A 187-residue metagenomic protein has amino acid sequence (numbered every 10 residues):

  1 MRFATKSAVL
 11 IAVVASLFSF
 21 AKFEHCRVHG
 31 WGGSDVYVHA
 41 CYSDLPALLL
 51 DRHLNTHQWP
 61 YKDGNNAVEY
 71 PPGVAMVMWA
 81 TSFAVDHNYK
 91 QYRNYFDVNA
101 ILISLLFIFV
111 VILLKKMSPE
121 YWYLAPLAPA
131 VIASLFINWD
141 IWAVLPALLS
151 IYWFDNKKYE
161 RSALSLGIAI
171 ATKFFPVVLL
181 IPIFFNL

Functional and structural regions predicted by a protein language model:
M1, D155-L164, N186-L187: Membrane-interface junctions at the ends of membrane-embedded or membrane-associated helices
M1-S118: TM-lumen/periplasm interface segments of multi-pass membrane proteins, especially the first transmembrane helix
K6-L10, V98-N99, Y121-L124, R161 (+2 more regions): Alpha-helical transmembrane segments of integral membrane proteins
V111-P129, K157, R161: Transmembrane-helix signature of polytopic, membrane-embedded enzymes that assemble or transfer cell-envelope glycans
L135-A143: Short acidic/glycine- and proline-prone juxtamembrane loop motifs at membrane-interface regions of multi-pass membrane
A143-Y159: Specific aromatic-rich, kink-prone transmembrane helix
I168-F175: Transmembrane helix irregularities
V178-L187: Perimembrane helix-loop-helix junctions
